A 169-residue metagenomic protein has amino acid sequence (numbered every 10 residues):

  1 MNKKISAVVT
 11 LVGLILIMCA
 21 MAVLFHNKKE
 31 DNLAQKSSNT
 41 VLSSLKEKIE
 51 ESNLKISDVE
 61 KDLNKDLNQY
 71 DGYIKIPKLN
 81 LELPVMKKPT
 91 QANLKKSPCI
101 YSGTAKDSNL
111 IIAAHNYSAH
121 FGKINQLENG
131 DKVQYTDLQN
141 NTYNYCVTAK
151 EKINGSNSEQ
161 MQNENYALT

Functional and structural regions predicted by a protein language model:
M1-I5: Positively charged n-region of N-terminal signal peptides that target proteins for export
S6-T169: Solvent-exposed, non-transmembrane regions of membrane-associated and secreted proteins
